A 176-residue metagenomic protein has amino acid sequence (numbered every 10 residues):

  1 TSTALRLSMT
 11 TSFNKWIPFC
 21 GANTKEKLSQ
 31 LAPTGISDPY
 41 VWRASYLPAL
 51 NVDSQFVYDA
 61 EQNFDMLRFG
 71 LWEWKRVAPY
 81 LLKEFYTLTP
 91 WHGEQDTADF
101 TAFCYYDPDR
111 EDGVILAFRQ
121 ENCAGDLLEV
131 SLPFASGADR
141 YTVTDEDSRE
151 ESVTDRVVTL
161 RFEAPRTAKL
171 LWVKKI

Functional and structural regions predicted by a protein language model:
T1-E151, T159-W172: Active-site-proximal substrate-binding groove within the catalytic cores of carbohydrate-active enzymes
